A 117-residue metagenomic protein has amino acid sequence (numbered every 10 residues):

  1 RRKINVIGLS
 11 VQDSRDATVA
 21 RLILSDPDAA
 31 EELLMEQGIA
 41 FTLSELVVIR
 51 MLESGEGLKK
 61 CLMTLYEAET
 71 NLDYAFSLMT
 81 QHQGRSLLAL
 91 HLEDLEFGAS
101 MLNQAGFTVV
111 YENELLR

Functional and structural regions predicted by a protein language model:
R1-R117: A conserved regulatory-domain signal marking ACT and ACT-like small-molecule sensing domains and adjacent regulatory
